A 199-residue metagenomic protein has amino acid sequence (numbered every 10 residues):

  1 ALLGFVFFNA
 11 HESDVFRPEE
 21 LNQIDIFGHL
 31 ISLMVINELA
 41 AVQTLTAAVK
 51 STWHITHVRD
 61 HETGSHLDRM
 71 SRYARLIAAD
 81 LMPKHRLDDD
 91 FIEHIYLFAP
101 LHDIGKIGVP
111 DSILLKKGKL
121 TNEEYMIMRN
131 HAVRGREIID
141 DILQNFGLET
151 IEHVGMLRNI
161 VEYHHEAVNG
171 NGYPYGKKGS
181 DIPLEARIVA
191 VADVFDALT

Functional and structural regions predicted by a protein language model:
A1-L3, I182: Helix-to-coil/beta transition segments that act as allosteric "coupling" elements at the rims of sensory or catalytic
L3, N9-D25, M34-E38, L120-T121: Regulatory loop-to-helix N-cap segments in sensory/regulatory domains that couple ligand/signal detection
E19, M34-S51, G147: Short alpha-helical interdomain "coupling" segment at the junction between an upstream regulatory sensor module
L21, D25-G28, S32, S71 (+1 more regions): HAMP-like cytoplasmic coiled-coil signal relay modules immediately C-terminal to transmembrane segments
D25, V42-T46, D89: Signal-transmission coiled-coil "S-helix" linker that connects upstream sensory/regulatory modules
H29, A41-L45, D68: Low-complexity, flexible helical/coil segments
S32-L33, D140: Short amphipathic alpha-helical surface micro-motifs
A47-T199: Histidine- and acidic-residue-rich, metal-dependent catalytic cores
